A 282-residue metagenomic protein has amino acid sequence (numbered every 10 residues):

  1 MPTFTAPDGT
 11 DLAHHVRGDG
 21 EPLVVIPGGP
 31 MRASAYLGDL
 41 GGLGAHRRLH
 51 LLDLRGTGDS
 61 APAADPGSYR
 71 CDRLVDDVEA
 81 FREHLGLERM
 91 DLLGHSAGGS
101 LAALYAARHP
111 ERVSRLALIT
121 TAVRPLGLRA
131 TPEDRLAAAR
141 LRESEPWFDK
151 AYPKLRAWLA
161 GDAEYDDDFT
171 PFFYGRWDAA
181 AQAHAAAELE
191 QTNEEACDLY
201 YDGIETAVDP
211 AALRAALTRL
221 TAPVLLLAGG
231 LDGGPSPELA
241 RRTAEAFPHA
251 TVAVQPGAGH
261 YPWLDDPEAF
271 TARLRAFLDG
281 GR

Functional and structural regions predicted by a protein language model:
A6-G67, F81: Conserved HGGG/HGGXW glycine-rich cap/lid loop of the alpha/beta-hydrolase fold
H50-A97, L101, A272: Active-site loop/oxyanion-hole signature of alpha/beta-hydrolase fold enzymes
E88-P132: Conserved hydrolase catalytic core segment
A117-A157: Flexible "cap/lid" loop of the alpha/beta hydrolase fold
Y152-Y200: Conserved alpha/beta-hydrolase catalytic His-Asp/Glu region
L220, L226-A228: Short beta-strand/loop motif that positions the catalytic acidic residue of the alpha/beta-hydrolase fold
G233-L239: Conserved alpha/beta-hydrolase "acid-adjacent" motif
A250-R282: Catalytic active-site module of serine/aspartate enzymes centered on a nucleophile-bearing elbow/loop
